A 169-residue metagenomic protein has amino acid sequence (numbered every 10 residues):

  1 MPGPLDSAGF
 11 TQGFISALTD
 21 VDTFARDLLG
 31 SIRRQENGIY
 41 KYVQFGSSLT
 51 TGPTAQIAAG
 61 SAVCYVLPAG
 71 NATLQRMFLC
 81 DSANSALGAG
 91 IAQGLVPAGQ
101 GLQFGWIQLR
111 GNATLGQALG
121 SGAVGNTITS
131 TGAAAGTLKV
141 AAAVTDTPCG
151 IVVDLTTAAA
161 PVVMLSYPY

Functional and structural regions predicted by a protein language model:
P2-Y169: Glycine-anchored, exposed beta-strand/edge motif detector
